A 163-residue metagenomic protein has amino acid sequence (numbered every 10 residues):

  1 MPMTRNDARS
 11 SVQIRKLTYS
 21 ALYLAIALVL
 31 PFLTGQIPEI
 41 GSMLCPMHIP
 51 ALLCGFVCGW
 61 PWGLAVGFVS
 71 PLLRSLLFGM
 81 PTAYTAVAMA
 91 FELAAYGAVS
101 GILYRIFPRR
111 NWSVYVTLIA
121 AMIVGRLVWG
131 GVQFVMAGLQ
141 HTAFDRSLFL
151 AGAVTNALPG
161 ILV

Functional and structural regions predicted by a protein language model:
M1-V163: Loop-helix junctions at membrane interfaces
